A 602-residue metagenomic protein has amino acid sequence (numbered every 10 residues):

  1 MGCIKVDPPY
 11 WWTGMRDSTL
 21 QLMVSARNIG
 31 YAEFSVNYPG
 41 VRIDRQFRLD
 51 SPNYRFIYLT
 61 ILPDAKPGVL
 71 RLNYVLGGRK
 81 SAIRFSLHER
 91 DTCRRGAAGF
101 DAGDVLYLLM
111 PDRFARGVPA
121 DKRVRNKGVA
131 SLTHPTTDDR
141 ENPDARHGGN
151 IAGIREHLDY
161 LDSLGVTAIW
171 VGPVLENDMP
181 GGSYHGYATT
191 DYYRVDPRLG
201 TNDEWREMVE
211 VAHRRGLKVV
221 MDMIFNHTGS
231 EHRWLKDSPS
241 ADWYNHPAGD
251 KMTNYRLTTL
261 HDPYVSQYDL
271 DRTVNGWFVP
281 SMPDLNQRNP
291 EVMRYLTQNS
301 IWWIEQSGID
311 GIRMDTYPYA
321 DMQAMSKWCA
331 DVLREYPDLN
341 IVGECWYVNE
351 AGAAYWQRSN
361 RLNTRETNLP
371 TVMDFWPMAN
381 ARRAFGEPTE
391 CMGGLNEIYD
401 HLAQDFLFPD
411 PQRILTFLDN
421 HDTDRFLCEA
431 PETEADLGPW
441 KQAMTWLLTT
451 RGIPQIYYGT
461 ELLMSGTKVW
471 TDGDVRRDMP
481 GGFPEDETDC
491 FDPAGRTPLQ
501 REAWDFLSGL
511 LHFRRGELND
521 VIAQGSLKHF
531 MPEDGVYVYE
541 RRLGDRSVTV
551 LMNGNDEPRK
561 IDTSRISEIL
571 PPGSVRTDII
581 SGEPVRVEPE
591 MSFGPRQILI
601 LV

Functional and structural regions predicted by a protein language model:
M1-Y31, L87-E89: Beta-strand/beta-sandwich contexts
R16-G78: Immunoglobulin-like IPT/TIG beta-sandwich domains and homologous Ig-like subdomains
K80-H88: Edge beta-strands of extracellular beta-sandwich domains
L87-L108, R113, G117: Low-complexity, Pro/Ser/Thr- and charge-rich linker/hinge segments at domain boundaries
F114-I301, Q306, M325-Y336, N340 (+4 more regions): Substrate-binding/active-site clefts of carbohydrate-active enzymes
V118-N142, R146, Y347, P411-N420 (+2 more regions): Loop/helix patches that line or flank the sugar-binding groove of alpha-linked glycan CAZymes
V209, H213, H227, H232 (+9 more regions): Active-site-proximal helices and loops of the catalytic beta/alpha 8
R586-V602: C-terminal beta-strand-rich structural cap/linker in extracellular carbohydrate-active enzymes
